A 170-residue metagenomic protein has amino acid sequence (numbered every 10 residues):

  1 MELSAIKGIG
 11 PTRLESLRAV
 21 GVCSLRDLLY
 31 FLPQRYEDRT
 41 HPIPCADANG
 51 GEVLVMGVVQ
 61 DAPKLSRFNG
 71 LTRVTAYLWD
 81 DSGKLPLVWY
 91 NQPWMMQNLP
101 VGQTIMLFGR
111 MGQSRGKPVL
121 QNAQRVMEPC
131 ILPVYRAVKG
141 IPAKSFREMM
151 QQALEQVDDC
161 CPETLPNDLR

Functional and structural regions predicted by a protein language model:
M1-I6, E15: Long, highly charged, low-complexity intrinsically disordered interaction regions that mediate electrostatic DNA/RNA
R13-S16, V20: A structural signal for the main folded, soluble domain(s) of proteins
A19, C45-G50, S66-R67: Short secondary-structure boundary/capping segments within folded domains
F31-Q60, P162: OB-fold nucleic-acid-binding modules
L65-R170: Upstream accessory/linker segments immediately N-terminal to the RecA-like ATPase cores of bacterial MutS and a subset
